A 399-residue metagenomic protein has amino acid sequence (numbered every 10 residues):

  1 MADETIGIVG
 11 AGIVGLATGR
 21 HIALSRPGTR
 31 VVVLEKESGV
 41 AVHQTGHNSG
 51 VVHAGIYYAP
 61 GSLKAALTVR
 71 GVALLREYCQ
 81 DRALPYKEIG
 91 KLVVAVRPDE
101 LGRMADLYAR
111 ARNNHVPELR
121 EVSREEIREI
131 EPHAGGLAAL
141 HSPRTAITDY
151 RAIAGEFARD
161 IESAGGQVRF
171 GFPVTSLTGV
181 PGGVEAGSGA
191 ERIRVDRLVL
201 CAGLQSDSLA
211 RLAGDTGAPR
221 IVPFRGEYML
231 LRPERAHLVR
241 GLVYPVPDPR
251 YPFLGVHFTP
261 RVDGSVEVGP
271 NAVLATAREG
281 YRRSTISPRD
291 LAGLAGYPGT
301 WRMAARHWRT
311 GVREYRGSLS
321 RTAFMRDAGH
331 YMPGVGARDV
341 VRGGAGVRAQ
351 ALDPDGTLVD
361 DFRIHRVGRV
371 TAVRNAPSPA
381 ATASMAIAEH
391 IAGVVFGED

Functional and structural regions predicted by a protein language model:
A2-V14, V32: Beta1/beta-strand and adjacent pyrophosphate-binding region of the FAD-binding site in flavoprotein oxidoreductases
A17, L177-S287: Flavin-dependent oxidoreductases
A23-G46: Glycine-rich FAD pyrophosphate-binding loop
G50-E126, G136, G255-V256, S265-E267 (+2 more regions): Dinucleotide-binding Rossmann-like beta1-alpha1 core, especially the glycine-rich loop that anchors the ADP
A59-R70, V94-R103, L140-D160, R169 (+2 more regions): Short beta-strand to alpha-helix junction loop
P85-A95, E118-E121, E126-G165, E185-G189 (+2 more regions): Helix-loop-beta segment of a Rossmann-like dinucleotide-binding subdomain
L140-R197, A202-S208, A383-F396: Helical element adjacent to the flavin cofactor pocket in flavoenzyme catalytic cores
W301-D399: C-terminal catalytic lobe of FAD-dependent flavoproteins
